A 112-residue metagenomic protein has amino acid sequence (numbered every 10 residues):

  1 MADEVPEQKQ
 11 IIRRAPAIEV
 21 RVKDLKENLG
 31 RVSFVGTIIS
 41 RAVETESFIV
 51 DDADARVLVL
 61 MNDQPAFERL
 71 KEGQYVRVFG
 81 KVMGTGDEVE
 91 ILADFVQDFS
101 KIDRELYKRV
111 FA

Functional and structural regions predicted by a protein language model:
M1-A112: OB-fold and OB-like single-stranded nucleic-acid-recognition modules and their adjacent interaction interfaces
